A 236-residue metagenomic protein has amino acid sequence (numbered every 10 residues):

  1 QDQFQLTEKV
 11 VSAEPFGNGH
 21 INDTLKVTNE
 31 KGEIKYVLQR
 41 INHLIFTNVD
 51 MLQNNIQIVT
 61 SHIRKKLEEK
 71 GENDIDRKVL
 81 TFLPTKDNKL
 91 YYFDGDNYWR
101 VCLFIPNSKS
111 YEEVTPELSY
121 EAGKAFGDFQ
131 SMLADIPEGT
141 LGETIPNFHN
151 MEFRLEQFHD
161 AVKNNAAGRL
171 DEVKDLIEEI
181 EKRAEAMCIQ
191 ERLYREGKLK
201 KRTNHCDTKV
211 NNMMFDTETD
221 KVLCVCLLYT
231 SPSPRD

Functional and structural regions predicted by a protein language model:
Q1-E8: Juxta-kinase regulatory segment immediately upstream of eukaryotic protein kinase catalytic domains
K9-A13: Conserved N-terminal boundary motif of the eukaryotic protein kinase catalytic domain
P15-N18: Protein kinase glycine-rich loop
H20-D23, T28, K35, I41-F153: Conserved ATP-binding subdomain of kinase catalytic cores across diverse folds
R40, T47-D50, I105-A122, D135-H205 (+1 more regions): ATP-dependent phospho-/nucleotidyl transfer catalytic cores
T208: Hydrophobic HxD+1 residue recognition
Y229-D236: Conserved small/polar residues in nucleotide/adenosyl-binding loops
